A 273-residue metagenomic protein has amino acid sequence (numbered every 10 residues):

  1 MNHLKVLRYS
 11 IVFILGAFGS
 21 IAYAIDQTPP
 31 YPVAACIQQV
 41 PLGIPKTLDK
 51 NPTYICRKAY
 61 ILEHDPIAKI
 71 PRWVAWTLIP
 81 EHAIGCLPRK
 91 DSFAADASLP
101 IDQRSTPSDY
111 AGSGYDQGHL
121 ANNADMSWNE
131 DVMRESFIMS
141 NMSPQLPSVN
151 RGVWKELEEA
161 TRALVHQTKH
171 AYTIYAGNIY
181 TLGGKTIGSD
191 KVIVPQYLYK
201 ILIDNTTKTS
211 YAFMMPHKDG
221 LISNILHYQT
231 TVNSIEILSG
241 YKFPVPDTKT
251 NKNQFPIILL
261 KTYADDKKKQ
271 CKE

Functional and structural regions predicted by a protein language model:
N2-E273: Domain-level detector for secreted/extracellular nuclease and nuclease-toxin modules, and for the ENPP-like C-terminal
